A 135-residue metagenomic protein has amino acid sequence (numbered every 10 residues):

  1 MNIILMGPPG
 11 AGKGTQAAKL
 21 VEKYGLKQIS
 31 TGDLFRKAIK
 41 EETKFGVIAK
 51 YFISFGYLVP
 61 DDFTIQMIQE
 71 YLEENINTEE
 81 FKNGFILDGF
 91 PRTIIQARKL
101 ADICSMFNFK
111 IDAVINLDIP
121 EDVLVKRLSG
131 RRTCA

Functional and structural regions predicted by a protein language model:
M1, F107-A113: Short glycine-/polar-rich loops that comprise or flank the Walker A/P-loop and associated switch/sensor motifs
P8: P-loop (Walker A) phosphate-binding loop of NTP-binding proteins
K13: Conserved lysine of the Walker
L20-V21, C104: A generic structural signal for well-ordered alpha-helical segments
K27-F109, V123, R131-T133: ATP-dependent small-molecule kinase phosphotransfer cores that center on conserved nucleotide phosphate-binding segments
A113-A135: Cys/His-rich Zn2+-binding cysteine-cluster or related metal-binding knuckle/ribbon modules and their
